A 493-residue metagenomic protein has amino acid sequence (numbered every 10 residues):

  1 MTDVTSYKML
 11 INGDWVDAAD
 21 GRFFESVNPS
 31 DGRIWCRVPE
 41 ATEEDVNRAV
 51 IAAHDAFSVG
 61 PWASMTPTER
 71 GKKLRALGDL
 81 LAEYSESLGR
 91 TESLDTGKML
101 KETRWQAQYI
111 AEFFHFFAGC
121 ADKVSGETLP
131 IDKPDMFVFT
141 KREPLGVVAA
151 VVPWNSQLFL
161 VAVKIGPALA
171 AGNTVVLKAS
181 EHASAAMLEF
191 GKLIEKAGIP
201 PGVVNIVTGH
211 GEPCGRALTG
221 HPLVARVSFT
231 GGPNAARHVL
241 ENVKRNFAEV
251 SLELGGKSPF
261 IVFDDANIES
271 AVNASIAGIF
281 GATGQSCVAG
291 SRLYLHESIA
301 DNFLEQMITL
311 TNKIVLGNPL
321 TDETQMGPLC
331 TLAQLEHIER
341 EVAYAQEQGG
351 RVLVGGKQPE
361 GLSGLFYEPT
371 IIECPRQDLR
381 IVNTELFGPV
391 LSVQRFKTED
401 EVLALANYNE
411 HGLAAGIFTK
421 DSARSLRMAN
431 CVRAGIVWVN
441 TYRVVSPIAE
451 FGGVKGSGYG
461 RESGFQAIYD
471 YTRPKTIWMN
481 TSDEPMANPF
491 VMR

Functional and structural regions predicted by a protein language model:
M1-D31, A56, K357: Hydrophobic face of amphipathic alpha-helices that form TPR/SEL1-like repeat modules and related alpha-solenoid
D31-C36, V224, I261, V315 (+3 more regions): Conserved C-terminal structural/oligomerization subdomain of aldehyde/semialdehyde dehydrogenase
G32, R70, E92, F114 (+9 more regions): Residue-level signal for inorganic ion chemistry
R33-V124: Glycine-rich loop-to-alpha-helix module at the N-terminal edge of alpha/beta enzyme cores
I34-A41, S58-W62, A149-A150, F260-F263 (+5 more regions): Short, well-ordered beta-strand elements within core beta-sheets of diverse protein domains
F57, P61, G78-S85, G89 (+20 more regions): Structural signal for hydrophobic packing residues in well-ordered secondary-structure cores of soluble enzyme domains
G126-S270, F396: Rossmann-like NAD(P) dinucleotide-binding subdomain of oxidoreductase/dehydrogenase enzymes
R226, N234-R376, V439, M486-R493: ALDH superfamily catalytic-core signature
